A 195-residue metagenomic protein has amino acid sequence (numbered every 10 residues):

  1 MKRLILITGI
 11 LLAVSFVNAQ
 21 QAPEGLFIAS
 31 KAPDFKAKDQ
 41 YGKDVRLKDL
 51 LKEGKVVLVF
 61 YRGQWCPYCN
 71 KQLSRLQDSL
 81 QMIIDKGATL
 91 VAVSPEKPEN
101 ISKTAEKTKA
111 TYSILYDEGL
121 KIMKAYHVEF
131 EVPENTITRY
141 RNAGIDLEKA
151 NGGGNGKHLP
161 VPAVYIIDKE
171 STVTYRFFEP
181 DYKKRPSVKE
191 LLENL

Functional and structural regions predicted by a protein language model:
M1-P23: Bacterial Sec-dependent N-terminal signal peptides
Q20-K48: N-terminal "domain-start" segment that seeds a small globular fold
A32, K52-K55, L159: Extracytoplasmic
G42, K52-E53, K169-E170: Short strand-connecting beta-turns/loops that link adjacent beta-strands
K48-L76: Short active-site neighborhood of thiol/selenol oxidoreductases, capturing the structured segment around
V57, Y182-L195: A short, polar/charged loop-to-alpha-helix boundary motif
K71-H127: Structural microenvironment flanking redox-active thiols in thiol-disulfide oxidoreductases
D117-K183: Thiol/selenol-based redox catalytic cores and closely related redox-interacting motifs
